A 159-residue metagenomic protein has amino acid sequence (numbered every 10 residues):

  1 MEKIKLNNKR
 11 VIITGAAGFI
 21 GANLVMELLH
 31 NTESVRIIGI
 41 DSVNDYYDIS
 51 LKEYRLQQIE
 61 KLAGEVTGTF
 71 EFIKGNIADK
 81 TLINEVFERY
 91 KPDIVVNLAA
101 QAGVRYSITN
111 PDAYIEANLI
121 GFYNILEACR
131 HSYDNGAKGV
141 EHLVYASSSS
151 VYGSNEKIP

Functional and structural regions predicted by a protein language model:
M1-P159: N-terminal Rossmann-like NAD(P)+-binding domain of SDR-like oxidoreductases, especially those catalyzing
